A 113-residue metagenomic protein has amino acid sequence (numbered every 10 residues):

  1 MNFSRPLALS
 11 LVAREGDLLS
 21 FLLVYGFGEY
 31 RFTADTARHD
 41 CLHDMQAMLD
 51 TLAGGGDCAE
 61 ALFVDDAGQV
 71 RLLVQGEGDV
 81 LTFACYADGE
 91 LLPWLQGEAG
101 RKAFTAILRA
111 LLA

Functional and structural regions predicted by a protein language model:
M1-H39: N-terminal "first-domain core" detector
N2-S10, A47, D66-L73: Short small/polar-residue motifs
R5-L7, R71-A113: Long protein-protein interaction modules used by eukaryotic assembly/scaffold proteins
S10-V12, L23, L52, L62 (+1 more regions): Short, exposed beta-strand/loop patches in secreted or surface proteins that constitute
R14-L19, G55-C58, G76-V80: A short, compositionally biased
L19-L23, A61, F83: Generic recognition of long tandem-repeat/solenoid scaffolds
L23-F27, F63-D65, A87: Short acidic, glycine-rich loop/turn motifs
F32-V70: Short, well-structured hydrophobic secondary-structure segments
